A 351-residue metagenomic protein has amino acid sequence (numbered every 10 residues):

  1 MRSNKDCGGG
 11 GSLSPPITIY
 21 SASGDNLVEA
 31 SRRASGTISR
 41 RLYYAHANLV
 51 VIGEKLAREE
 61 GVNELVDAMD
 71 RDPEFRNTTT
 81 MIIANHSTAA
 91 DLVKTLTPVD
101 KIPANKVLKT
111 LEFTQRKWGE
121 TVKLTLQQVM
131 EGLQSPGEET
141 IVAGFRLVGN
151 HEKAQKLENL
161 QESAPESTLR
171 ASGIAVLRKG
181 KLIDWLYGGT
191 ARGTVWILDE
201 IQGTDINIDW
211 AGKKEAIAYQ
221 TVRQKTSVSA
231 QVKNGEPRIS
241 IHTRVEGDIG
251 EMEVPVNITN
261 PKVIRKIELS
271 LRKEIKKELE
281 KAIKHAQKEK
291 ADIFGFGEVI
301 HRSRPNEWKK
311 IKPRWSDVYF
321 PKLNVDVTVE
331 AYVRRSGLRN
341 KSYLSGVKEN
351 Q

Functional and structural regions predicted by a protein language model:
M1-Q351: Membrane-proximal alpha-helical signals and transmembrane carboxylates
